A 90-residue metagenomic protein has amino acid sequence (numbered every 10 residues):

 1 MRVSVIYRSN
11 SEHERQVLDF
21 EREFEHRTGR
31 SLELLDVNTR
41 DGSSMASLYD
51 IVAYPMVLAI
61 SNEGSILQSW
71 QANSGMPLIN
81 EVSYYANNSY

Functional and structural regions predicted by a protein language model:
M1-T28: Local sequence-structure signature of Cys/Sec-based thiol-disulfide redox active-site neighborhoods
R2, F24, L35, E81-Y90: Feature detects long, helix-prone N-terminal segments enriched in hydrophobes
Y7-S9, R30-G42: Thiol-based oxidoreductase modules, predominantly thioredoxin-like and allied folds used for disulfide exchange
R15, M56, L67: Short acidic, gly/pro-rich beta-turn/loop elements at beta-sheet edges and active-site/ligand-binding grooves
A46: Short beta-strand-centered segments that line the small-molecule binding cleft or hinge of alpha/beta clamshell
Y49-A59: Structural micro-motif
A59-Y90: Non-catalytic, surface beta->alpha helical segment in thiol-disulfide oxidoreductase systems
